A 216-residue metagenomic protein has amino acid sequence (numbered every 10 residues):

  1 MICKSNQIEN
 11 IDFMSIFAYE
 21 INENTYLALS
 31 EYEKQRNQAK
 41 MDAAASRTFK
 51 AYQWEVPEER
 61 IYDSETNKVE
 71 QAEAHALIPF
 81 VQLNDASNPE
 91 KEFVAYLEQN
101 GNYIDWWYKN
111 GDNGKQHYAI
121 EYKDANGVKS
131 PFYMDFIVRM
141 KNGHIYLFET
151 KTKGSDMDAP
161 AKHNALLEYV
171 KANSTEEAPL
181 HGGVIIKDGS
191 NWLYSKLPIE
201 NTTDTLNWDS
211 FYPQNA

Functional and structural regions predicted by a protein language model:
M1-A216: Electrostatic, structured charged patches in enzyme active sites and in nucleic-acid/phosphate-binding
